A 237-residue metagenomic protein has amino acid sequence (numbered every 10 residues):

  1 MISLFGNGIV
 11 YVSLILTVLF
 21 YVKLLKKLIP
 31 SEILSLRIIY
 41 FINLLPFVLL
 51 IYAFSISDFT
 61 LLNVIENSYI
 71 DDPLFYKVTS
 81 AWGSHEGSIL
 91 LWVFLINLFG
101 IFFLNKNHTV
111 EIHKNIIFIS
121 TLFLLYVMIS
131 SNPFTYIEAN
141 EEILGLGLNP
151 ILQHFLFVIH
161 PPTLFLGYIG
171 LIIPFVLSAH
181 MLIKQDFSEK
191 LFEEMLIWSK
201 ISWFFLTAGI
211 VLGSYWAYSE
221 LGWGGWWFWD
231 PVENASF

Functional and structural regions predicted by a protein language model:
M1-F237: Polytopic transmembrane helical bundles with strong interfacial aromatic enrichment
